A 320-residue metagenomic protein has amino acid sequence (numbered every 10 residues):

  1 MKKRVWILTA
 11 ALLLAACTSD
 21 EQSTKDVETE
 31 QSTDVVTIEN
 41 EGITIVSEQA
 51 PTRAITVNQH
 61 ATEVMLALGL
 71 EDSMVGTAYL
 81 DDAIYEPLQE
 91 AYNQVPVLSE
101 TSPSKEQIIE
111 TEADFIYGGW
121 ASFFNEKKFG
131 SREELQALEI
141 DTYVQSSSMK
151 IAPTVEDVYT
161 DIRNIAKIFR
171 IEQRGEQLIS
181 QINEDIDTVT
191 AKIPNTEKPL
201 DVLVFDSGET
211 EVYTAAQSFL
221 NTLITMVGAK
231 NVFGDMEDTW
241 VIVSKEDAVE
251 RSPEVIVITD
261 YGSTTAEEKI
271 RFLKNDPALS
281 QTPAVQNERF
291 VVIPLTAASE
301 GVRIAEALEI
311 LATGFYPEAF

Functional and structural regions predicted by a protein language model:
K2-R4, C17-E63, K167-V204, G314-F320: Bacterial Sec-exported substrate-binding components of ABC uptake systems
N40-G42, V95-E106, M236-K245: Short helix-initiation/N-cap motifs at beta->coil->alpha
T56-T111, F115, W120-F123, V232: A short, structured surface patch at a secondary-structure boundary
D81-P87, Y213-V241: Alpha-helical, coiled-coil/dimerization segments enriched in small aliphatic residues
K105-G118, S244-Y261: Proline-aspartate-enriched helix->loop->beta-strand connector
W120-G130, I140-N164, L203-F219: Extracytoplasmic ligand-binding site segments that recognize negatively charged/polar headgroups
P153-K167, E176, V255-F320: Structured C-terminal subdomain patch of bacterial secreted/periplasmic proteins
